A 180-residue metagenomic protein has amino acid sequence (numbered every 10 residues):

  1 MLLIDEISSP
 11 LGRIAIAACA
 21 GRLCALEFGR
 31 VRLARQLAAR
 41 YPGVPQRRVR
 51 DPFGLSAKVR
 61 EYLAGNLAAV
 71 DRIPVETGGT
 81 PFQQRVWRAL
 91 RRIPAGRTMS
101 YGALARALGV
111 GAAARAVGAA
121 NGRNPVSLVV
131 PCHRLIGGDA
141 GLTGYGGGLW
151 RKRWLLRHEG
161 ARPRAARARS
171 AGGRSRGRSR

Functional and structural regions predicted by a protein language model:
M1-A112, H158-R180: Basic nucleic-acid-binding alpha-helical/helix-turn surface characteristic of O6-alkylguanine DNA
A112-L156: Short glycine/serine-rich loop segments
